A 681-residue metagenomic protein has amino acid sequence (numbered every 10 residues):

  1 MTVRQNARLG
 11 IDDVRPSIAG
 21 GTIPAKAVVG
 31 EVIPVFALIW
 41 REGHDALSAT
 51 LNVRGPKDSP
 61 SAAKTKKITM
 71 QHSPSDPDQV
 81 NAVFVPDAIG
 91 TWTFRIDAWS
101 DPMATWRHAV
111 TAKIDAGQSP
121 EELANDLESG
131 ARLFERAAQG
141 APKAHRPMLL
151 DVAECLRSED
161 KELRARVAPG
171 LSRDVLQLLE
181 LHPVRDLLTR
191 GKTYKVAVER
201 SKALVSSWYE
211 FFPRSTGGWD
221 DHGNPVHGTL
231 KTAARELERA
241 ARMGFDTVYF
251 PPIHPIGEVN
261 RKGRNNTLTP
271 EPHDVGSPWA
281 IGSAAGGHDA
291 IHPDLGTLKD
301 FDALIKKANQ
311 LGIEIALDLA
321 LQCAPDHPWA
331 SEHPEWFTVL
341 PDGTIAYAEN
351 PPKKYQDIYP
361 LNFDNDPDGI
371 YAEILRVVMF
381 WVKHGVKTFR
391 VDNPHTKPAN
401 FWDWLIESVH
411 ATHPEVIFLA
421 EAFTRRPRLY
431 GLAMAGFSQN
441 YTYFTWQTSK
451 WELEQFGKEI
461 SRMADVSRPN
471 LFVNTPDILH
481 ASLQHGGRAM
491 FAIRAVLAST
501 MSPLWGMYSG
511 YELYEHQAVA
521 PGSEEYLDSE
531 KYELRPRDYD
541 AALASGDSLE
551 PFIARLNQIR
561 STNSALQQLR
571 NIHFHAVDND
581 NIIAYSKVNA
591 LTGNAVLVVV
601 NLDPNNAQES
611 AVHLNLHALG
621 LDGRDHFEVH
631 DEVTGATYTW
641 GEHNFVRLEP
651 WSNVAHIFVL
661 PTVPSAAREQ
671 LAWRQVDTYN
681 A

Functional and structural regions predicted by a protein language model:
M1-P213, G218, H222-D246, A308 (+5 more regions): Carbohydrate-interacting/catalytic domains
K202-G228, I256-A303, S331-D368, L527-P536: Aromatic- and acidic-residue-enriched carbohydrate-binding clefts of CAZyme catalytic domains
S207-Y209, V248-F250, I315-L317, F389 (+4 more regions): Hydrophobic faces of well-ordered beta-strands that scaffold small-molecule active sites in alpha/beta enzyme cores
G228-R239, D366-W381, M490-A495: Short, acidic/polar
T232-I256, F380, V386: Catalytic domains of carbohydrate-active enzymes, especially glycoside hydrolases
A324-E335, W402, H410-A411, F423-W451 (+1 more regions): Substrate-binding cleft/loops of secretory-pathway carbohydrate-active enzymes
S331, V339, N362-L432: Active-site neighborhood of glycoside hydrolase catalytic domains
S408-E421, R426, W446-S523, L591: Catalytic-core region of carbohydrate-active enzymes that cleave or remodel glycosidic bonds
